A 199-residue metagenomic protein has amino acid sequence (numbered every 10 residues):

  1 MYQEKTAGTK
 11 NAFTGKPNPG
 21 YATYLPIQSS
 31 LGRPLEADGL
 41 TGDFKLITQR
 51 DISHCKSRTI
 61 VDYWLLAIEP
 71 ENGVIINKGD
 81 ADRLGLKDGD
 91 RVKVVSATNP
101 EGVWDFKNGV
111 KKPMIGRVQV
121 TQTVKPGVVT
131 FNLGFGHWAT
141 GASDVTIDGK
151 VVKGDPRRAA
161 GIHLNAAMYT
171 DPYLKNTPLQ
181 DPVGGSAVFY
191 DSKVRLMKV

Functional and structural regions predicted by a protein language model:
M1-W64: Long, low-complexity segments enriched in small/aliphatic residues
T6, D62-V199: Long, contiguous, secondary-structure-rich segments that constitute the structural scaffold of globular domains
